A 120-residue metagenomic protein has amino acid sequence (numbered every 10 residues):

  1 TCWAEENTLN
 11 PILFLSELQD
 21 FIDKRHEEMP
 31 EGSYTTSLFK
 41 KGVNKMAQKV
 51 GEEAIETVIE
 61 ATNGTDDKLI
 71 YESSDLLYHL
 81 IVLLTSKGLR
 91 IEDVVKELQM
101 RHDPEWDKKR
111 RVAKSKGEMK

Functional and structural regions predicted by a protein language model:
T1-S73, L77-K120: Flexible "arm" and connector segments at domain edges
